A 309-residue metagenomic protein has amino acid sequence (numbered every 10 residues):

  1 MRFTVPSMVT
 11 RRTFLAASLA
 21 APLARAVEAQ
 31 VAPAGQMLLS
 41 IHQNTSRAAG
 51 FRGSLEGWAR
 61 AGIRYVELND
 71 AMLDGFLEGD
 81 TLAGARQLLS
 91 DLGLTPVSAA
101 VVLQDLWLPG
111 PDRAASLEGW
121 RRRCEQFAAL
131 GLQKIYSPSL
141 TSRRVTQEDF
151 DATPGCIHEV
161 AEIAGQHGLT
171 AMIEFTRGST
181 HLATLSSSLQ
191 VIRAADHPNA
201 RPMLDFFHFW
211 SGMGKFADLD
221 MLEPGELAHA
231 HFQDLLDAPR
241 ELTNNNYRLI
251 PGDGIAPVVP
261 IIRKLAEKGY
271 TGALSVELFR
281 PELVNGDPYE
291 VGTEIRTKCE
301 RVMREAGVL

Functional and structural regions predicted by a protein language model:
R2-M8, F14-P22, V27-L38, A48-A61 (+2 more regions): Histidine-acidic metal/acid-base catalytic patches
S18-L23, V31-G35, G53, D91 (+3 more regions): Active-site acidic/histidine proton-transfer and metal-coordination neighborhood in alpha/beta enzyme cores
M37-Q43, V66-L68, P96-V101, I135-S137 (+4 more regions): Hydrophobic faces of well-ordered beta-strands that scaffold small-molecule active sites in alpha/beta enzyme cores
H42-S46, N69-L73, V101-Q104, L140-T141 (+4 more regions): Active-site beta-loop-alpha junctions enriched in small/polar residues
E67-L89, S142-R144: Glycine-rich, proline-tolerant flexible connector loops at the mouths of alpha/beta enzymes
L77-D80, L108-A114, T146-D151, M213-F216 (+2 more regions): Short, solvent-exposed loop/turn segments at secondary-structure boundaries
T81-D91, C156-I163, D218, I261-K264: Catalytic-core regions built around general acid/base machinery
A85-G110: Mid-chain, structured segments of secreted extracytoplasmic proteins
